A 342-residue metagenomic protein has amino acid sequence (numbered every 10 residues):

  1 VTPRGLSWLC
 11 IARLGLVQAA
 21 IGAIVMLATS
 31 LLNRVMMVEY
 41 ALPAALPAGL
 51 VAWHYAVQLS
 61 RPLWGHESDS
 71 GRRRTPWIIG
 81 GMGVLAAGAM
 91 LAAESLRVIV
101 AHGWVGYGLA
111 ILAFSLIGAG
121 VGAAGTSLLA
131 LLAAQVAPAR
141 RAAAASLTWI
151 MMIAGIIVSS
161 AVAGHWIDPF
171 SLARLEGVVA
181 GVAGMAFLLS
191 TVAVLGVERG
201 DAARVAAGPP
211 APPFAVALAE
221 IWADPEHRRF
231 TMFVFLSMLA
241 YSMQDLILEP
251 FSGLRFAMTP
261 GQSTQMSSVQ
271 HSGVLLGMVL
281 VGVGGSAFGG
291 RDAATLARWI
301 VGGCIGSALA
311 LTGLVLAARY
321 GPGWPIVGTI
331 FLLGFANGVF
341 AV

Functional and structural regions predicted by a protein language model:
V1-W8, E198-M232, R255: Juxtamembrane intracellular "pre-TM" segments in multi-pass secondary transporters
P3-V38, S115, W222-Q244, F331: Pair of pore-lining "gating" transmembrane helices in MFS-fold secondary transporters
A19, G88-S95, I99-A124, P322-A341: Hydrophobic core of transmembrane alpha-helices in multi-pass small-molecule transporters, especially MFS/SLC-type
S30-L46, L246-Q265: Short amphipathic helix-loop junctions that connect adjacent transmembrane helices in Major Facilitator Superfamily/SLC
V57-R61, A142-I167, Q270: Glycine-rich segments within core transmembrane alpha-helices of 12-TM secondary carriers
Q58-R73, I167, G277-L296: Helix-to-loop junctions at the C-terminal end of transmembrane segments in multipass secondary transporters
I79-W104, C304-G321: C-terminal ends and interior cores of transmembrane alpha-helices in multi-pass membrane transporters/permeases
L296-A341: C-terminal transmembrane helical hairpin of 12-TM major facilitator-type secondary transporters
